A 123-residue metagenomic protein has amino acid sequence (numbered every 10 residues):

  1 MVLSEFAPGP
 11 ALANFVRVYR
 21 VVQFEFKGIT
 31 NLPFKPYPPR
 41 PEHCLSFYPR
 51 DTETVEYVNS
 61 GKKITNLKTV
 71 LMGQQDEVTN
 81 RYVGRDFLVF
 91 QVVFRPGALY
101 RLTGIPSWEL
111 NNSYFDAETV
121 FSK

Functional and structural regions predicted by a protein language model:
M1-K123: Alpha-helical bundle regulatory/interaction domains
